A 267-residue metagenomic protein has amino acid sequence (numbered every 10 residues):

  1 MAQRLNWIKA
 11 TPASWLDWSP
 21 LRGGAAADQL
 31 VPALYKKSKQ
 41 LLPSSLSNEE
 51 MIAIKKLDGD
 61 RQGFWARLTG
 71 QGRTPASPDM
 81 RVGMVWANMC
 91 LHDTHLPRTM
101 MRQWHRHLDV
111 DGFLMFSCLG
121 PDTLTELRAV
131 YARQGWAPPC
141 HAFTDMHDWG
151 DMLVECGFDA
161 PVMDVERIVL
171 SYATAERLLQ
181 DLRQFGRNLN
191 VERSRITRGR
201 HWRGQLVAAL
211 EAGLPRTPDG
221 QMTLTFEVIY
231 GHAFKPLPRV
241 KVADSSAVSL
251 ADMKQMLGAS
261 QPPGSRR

Functional and structural regions predicted by a protein language model:
A2-D79, M84, T99: Class I SAM-dependent methyltransferase SAM/SAH-binding core
Q3-W7, P32, R102, R106 (+2 more regions): Short, well-ordered alpha-helices that flank and scaffold nucleotide-derived cofactor binding pockets
N6, C156, E176-R267: C-terminal lobe and adjacent flexible extensions of AdoMet/dcAdoMet transferase-like proteins
L30-A33, K56-G59, T99-M101, A129-A132 (+2 more regions): Short, glycine/charged-enriched secondary-structure capping and boundary segments
A87-C90: A short beta-strand submotif of the Rossmann-like class I SAM-dependent methyltransferase core that lines
H92-T94: A short His-aromatic
R98-F113: A short glycine-rich, Lys/Arg-flanked "PGG" loop and its adjoining helix->strand segment in the class I
M115-R177, F185-R198: Conserved catalytic/acceptor-binding region of the Class I
